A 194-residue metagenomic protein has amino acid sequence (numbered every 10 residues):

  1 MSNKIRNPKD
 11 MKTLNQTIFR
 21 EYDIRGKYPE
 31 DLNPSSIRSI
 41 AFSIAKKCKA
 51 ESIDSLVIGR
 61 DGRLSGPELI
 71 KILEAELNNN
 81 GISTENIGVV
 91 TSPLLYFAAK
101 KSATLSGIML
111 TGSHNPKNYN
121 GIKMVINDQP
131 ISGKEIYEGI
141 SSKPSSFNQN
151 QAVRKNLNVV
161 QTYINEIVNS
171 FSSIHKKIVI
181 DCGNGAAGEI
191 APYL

Functional and structural regions predicted by a protein language model:
N3-A75, N79-N80, N156-I178: An N-terminal, well-structured beta->alpha segment
N15-R25, P29, I87, P116-I122 (+1 more regions): Generic secondary-structure boundary/loop-capping signal
Y22, D61, L110-S113, N127-D128 (+1 more regions): Fold-independent oxyanion-binding glycine-rich loops and adjacent beta-strand/coil segments at enzyme active sites
R25-Y28, D61, V90, K123 (+1 more regions): Gly/Ser/Thr-rich beta-alpha loop segments that engage phosphate groups in nucleotides
S55-Y119, L194: N-terminal small/polar loop signature for handling phosphorylated ligands or for N-terminal nucleophile
N120-L194: Gly/Ser/Thr-enriched, mixed-charge loops and adjacent short helices that form phosphate/oxyanion-binding elements
